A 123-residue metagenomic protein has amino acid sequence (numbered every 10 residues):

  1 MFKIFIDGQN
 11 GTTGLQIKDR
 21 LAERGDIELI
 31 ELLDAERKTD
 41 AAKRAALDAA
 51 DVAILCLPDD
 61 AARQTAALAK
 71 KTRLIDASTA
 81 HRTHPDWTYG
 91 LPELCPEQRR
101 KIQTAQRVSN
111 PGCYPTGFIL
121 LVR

Functional and structural regions predicted by a protein language model:
F2-R123: N-terminal Rossmann-like NAD(P) cofactor-binding subdomain of oxidoreductases, focused on the glycine-rich
